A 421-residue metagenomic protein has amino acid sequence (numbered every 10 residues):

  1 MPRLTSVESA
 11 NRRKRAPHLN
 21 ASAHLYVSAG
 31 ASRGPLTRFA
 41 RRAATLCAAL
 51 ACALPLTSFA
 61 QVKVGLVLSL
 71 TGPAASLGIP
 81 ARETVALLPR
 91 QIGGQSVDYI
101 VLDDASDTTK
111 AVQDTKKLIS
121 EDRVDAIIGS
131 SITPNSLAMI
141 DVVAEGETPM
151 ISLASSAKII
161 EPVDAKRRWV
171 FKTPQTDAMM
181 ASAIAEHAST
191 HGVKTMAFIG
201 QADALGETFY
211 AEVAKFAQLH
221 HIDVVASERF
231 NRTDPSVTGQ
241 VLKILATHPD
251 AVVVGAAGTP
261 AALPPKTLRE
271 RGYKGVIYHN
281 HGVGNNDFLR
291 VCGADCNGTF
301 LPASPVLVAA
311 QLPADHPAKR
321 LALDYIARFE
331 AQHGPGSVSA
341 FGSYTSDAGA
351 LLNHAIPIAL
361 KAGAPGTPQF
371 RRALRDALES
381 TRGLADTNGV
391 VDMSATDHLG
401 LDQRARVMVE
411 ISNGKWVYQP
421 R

Functional and structural regions predicted by a protein language model:
M1-A40: N-terminal secretory signal peptides that target proteins for export/translocation
M1-R3, A10-N11, N20, C47-A49 (+1 more regions): Extracytosolic ligand-binding ectodomains
A43-P55: Bacterial N-terminal signal peptides
